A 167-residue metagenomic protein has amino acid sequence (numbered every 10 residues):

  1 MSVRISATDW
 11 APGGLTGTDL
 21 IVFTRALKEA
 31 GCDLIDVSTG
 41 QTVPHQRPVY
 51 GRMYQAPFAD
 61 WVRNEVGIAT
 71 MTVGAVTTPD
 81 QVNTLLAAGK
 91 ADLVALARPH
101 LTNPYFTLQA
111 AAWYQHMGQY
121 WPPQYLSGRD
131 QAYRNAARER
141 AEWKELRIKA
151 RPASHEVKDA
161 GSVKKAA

Functional and structural regions predicted by a protein language model:
M1-A167: Flavin-dependent oxidoreductase catalytic cores
